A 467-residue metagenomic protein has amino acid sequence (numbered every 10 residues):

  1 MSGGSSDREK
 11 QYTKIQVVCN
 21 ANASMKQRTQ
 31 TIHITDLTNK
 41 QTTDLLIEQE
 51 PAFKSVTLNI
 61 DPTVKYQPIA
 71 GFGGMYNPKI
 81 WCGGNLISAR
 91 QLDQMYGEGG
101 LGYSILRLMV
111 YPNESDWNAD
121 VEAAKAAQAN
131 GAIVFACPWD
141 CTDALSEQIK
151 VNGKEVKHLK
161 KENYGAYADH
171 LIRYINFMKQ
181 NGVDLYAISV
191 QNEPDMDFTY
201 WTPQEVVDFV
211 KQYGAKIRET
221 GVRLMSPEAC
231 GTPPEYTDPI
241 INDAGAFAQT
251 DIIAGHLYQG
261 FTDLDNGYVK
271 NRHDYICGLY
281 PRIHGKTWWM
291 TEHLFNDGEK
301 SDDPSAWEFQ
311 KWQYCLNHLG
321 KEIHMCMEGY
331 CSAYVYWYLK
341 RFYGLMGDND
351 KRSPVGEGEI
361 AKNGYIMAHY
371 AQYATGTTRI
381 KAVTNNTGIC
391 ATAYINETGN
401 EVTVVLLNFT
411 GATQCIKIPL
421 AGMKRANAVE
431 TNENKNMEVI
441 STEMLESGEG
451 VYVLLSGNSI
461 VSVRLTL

Functional and structural regions predicted by a protein language model:
M1-V18: Surface-exposed binding patches on compact interaction domains or structured appendages
K26-T38: A short beta-strand micro-motif common to beta-rich folds, especially ectodomain repeats
A52-V121: N-terminal hydrophobic targeting/anchoring segments and the immediately downstream early-domain regions of hydrolases
V64, E98-G245: Substrate-binding cleft and catalytic face of glycoside hydrolase catalytic domains, especially the flexible beta-alpha
W201-G320: Noncatalytic carbohydrate-binding groove/subsite architecture in carbohydrate-active enzymes
M290-H369, K381-N386: Aromatic/acidic polysaccharide-binding cleft in carbohydrate-active enzymes
T384-K424, N458: Carbohydrate-binding surface patches
T442-L467: C-terminal beta-strand-rich structural cap/linker in extracellular carbohydrate-active enzymes
